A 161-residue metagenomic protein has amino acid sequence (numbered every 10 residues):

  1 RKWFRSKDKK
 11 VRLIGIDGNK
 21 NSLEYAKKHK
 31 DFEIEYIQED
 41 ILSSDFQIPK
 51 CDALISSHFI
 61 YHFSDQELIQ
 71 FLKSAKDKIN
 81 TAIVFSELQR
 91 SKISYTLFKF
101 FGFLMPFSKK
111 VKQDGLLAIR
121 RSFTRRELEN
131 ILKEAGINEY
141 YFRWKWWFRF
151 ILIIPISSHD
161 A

Functional and structural regions predicted by a protein language model:
R1-S44: Class I SAM-dependent methyltransferase SAM/SAH-binding core
I34, D52, T81: Conserved acidic residues
I55-S56: A conserved beta-strand element that flanks and buttresses the S-adenosyl-L-methionine
F59: Hydrophobic adenine-recognition pocket in adenosine-nucleotide-binding enzymes
A75: Class I S-adenosylmethionine-dependent transferase superfamily signal
I79-R90: Conserved beta-strand signature within the Rossmann-like core of class I S-adenosyl-L-methionine
L88-E134: C-terminal alpha-helical "lid/dimerization" subdomain adjacent to the S-adenosyl-L-methionine
R121, R125-I156: Conserved Class I S-adenosyl-L-methionine
